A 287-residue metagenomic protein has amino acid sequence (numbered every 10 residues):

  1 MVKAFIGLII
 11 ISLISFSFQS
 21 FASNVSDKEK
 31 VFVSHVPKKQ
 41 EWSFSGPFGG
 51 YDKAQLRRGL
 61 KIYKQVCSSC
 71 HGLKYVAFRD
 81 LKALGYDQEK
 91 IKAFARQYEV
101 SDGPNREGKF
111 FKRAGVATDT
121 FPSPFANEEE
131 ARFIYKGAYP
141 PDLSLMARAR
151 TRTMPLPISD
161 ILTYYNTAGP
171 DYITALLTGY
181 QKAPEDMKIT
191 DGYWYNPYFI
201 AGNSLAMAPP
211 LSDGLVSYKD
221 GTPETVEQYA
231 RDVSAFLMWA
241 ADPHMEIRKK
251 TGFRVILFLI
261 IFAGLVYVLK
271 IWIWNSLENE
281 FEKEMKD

Functional and structural regions predicted by a protein language model:
V2-G50, W239-A241, V266-F281: Post-cleavage N-terminal segment of exported redox proteins
V36-K61, G72-Y86, K90-I91, G221-P223 (+3 more regions): Electrostatic cytochrome c docking/interface patches
G46, Q55, V76, A83-L84 (+1 more regions): Acidic/histidine-rich catalytic neighborhood
K61-G72, D119-A126, Y139-R148, A175 (+1 more regions): C-type cytochrome heme c attachment motif
K109-P122, E128, R132, G202-L211: Extracytosolic (periplasmic/ER-lumenal) interhelical loops and adjacent juxtamembrane/interface segments of multi-pass
A138, D142-W194: Acidic, glycine-rich loop-and-strand cores that form catalytic or ligand-binding grooves in diverse globular domains
F199-A201, L205-D242: Extended, hydrophilic extramembrane loops/domains of integral membrane proteins
R248-G252, L257-D287: Juxtamembrane interface at the cytosolic side of transmembrane helices
